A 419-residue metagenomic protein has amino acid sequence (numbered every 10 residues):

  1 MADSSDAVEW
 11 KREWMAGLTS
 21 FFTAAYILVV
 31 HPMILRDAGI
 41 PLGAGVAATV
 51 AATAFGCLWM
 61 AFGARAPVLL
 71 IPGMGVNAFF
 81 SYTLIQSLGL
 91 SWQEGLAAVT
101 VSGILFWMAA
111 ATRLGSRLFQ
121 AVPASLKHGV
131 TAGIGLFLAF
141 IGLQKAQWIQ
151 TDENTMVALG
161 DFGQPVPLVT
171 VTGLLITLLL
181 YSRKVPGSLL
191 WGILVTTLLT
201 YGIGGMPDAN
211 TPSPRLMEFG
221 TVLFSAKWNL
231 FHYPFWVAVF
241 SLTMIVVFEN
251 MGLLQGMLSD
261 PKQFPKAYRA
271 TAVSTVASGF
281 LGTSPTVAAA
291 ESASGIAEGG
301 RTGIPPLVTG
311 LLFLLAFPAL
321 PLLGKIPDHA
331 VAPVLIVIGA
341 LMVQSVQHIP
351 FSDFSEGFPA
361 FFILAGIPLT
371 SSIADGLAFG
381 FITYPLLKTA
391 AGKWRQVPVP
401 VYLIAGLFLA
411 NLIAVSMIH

Functional and structural regions predicted by a protein language model:
M1-A44, A158-L159, W191-P265, L409-A410: Helix-loop-helix hairpins and the membrane-proximal interhelical loops of multi-pass alpha-helical transport proteins
A2-H31, A52, F62, P72-Y82 (+2 more regions): Helix-loop-helix junctions within the multi-pass membrane cores of secondary transporters/permeases
S20, L42-T49, I134, Q144: Hydrophobic alpha-helical transmembrane bundles of multi-pass membrane proteins
F22-Y26, G63-G73, A109, K184-V185 (+4 more regions): Short helix-coil transition sites and intra-membrane helix breaks within transmembrane domains of multi-pass
A38-L58, T271: Loop-to-helix transition at the N-terminal end of transmembrane alpha-helices
A51-A66, L369: Single transmembrane alpha-helix segments in multi-pass membrane proteins
L88-V195, V308, L314-H419: Membrane-embedded alpha-helical modules
